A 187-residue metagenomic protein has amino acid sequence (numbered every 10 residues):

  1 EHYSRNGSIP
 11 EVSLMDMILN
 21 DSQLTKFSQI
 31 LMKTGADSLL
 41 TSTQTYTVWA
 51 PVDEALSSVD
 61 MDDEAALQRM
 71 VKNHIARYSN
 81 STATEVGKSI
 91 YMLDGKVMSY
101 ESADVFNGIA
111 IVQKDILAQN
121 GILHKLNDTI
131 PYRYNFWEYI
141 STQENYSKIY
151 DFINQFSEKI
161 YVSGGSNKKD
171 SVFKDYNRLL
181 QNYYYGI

Functional and structural regions predicted by a protein language model:
E1-I187: Mature, structured domains of secreted/extracytosolic soluble proteins
